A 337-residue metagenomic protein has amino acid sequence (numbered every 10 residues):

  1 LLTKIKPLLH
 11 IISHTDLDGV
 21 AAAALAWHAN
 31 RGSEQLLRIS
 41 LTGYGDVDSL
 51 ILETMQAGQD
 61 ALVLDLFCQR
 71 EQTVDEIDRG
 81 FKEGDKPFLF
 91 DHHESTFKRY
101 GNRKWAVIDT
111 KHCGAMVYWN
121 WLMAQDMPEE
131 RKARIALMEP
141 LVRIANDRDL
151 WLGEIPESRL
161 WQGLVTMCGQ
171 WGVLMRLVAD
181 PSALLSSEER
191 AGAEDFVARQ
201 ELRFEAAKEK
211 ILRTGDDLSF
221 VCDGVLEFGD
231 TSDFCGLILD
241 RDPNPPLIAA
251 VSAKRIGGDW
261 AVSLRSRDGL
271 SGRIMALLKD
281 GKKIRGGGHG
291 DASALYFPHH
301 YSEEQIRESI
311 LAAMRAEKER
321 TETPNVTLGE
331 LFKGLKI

Functional and structural regions predicted by a protein language model:
L1-Q162, A198-I337: Replace "Mg2+/Mn2+-dependent" with "divalent metal-dependent
G153-K208: Accessory alpha-helical/coil subdomains and C-terminal extensions that flank or cap enzyme catalytic cores
